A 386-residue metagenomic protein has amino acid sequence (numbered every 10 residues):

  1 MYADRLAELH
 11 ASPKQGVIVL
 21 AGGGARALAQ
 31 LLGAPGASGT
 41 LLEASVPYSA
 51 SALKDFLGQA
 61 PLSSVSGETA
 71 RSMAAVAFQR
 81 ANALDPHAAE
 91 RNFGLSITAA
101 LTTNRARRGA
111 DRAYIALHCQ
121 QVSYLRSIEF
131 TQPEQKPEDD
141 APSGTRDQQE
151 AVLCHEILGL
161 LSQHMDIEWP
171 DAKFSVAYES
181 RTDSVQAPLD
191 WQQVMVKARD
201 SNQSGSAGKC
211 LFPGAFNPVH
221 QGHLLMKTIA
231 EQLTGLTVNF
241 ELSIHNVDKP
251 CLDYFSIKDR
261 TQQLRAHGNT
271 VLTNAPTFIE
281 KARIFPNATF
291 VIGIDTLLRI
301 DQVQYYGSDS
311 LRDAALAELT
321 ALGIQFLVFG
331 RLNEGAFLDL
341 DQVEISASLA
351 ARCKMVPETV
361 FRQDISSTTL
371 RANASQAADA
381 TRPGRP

Functional and structural regions predicted by a protein language model:
Y2-A3, E8, Q30-G33, S51 (+1 more regions): Nucleotidyltransferase catalytic core that binds NTPs
D4, G22-R26, E68, S72 (+2 more regions): Conserved active-site and cofactor/substrate-binding residues in soluble primary-metabolism enzymes
A11: Hard-cation-handling environments
K14-V17, G268-N269: Short active-site oxyanion
V17-S66: Glycine-rich, small/polar surface segments that engage phosphate groups of diverse ligands
F56-A83, I257-L272: Short, structured active-site "lid" loops
